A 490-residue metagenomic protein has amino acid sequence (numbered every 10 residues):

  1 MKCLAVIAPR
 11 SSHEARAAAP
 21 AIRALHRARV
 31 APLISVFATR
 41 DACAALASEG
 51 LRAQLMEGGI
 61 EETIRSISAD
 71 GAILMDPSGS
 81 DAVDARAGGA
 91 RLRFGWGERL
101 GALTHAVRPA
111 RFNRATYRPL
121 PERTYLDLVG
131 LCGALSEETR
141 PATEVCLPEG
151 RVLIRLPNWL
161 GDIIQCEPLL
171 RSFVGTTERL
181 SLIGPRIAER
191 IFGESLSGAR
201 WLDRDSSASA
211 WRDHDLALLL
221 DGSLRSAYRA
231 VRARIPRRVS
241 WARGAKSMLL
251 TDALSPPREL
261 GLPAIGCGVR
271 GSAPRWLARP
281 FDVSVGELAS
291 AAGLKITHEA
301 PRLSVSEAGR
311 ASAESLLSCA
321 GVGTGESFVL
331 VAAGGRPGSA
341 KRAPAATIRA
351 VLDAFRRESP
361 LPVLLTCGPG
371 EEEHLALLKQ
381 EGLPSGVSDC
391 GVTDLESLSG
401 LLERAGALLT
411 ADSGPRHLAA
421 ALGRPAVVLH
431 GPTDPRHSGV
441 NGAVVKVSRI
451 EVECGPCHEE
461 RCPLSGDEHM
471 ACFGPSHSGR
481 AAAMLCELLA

Functional and structural regions predicted by a protein language model:
M1-A490: Catalytic machinery of carbohydrate-active enzymes, primarily nucleotide-sugar-dependent glycosyltransferases
